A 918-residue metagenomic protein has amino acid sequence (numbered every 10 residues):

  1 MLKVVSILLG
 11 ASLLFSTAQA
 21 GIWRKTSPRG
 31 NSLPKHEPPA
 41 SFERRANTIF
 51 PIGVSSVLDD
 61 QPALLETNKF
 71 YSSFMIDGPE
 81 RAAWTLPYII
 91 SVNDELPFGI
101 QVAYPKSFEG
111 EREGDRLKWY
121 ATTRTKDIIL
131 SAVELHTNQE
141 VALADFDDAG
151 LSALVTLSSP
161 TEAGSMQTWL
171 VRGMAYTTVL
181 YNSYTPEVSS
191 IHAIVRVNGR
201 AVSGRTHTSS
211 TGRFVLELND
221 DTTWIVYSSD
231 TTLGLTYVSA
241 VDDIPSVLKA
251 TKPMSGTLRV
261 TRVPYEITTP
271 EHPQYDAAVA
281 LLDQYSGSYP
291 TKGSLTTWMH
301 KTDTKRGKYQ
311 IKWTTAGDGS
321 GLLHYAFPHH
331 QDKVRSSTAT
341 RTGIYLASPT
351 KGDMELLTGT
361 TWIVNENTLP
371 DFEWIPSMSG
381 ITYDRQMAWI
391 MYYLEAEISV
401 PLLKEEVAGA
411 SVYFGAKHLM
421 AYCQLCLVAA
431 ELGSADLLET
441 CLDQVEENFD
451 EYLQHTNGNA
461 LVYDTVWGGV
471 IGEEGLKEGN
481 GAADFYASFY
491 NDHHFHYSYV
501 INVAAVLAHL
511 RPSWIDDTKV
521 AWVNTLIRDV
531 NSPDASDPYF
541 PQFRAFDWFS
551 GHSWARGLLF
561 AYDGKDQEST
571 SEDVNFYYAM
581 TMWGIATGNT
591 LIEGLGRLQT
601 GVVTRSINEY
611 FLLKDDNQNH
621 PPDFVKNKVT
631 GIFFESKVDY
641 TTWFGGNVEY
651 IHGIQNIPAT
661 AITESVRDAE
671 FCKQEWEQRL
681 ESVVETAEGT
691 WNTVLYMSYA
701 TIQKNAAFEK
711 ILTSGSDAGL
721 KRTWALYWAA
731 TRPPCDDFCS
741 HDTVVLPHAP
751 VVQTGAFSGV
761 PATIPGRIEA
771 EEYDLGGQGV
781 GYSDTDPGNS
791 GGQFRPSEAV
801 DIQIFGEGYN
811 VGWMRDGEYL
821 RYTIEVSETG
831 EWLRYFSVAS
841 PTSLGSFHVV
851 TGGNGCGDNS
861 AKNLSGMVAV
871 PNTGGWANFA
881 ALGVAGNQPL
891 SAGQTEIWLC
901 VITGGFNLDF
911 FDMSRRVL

Functional and structural regions predicted by a protein language model:
M1-L9: Classical eukaryotic N-terminal signal peptides for Sec-dependent ER targeting/secretion, especially the positively
K3, Q19-A482, Y486-A487, N491-D492 (+5 more regions): Ser/Thr/Asn(+Pro)-rich, low-complexity disordered segments
G409-A430, A487-I527, S569-Y577: Aromatic-rich carbohydrate-recognition surfaces in CAZymes
A429-D443, A508-V523, G584-R597: Structural helix-adjacent loops and short alpha-helical linkers that scaffold large soluble proteins
K519-I527, D547-W548, E593-T604, S840: Active/binding-pocket-proximal capping segment
T570-V574, A579-V603: Active-site neighborhood of glycoside hydrolase catalytic domains
P750-L918: Extracytoplasmic
